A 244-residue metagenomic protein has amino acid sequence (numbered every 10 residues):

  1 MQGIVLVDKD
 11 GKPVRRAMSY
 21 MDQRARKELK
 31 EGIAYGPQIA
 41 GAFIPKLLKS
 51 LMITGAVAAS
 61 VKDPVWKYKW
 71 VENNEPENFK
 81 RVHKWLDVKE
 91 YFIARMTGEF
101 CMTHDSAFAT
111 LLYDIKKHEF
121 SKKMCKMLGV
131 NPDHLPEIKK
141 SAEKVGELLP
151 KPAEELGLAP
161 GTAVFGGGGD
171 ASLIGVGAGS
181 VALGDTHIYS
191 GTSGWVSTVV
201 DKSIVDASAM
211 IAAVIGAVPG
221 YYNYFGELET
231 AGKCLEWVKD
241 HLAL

Functional and structural regions predicted by a protein language model:
M1-L244: Glycine-rich phosphate-binding/catalytic subdomain of phosphoryl-transfer and nucleotide/sugar-phosphate-processing
